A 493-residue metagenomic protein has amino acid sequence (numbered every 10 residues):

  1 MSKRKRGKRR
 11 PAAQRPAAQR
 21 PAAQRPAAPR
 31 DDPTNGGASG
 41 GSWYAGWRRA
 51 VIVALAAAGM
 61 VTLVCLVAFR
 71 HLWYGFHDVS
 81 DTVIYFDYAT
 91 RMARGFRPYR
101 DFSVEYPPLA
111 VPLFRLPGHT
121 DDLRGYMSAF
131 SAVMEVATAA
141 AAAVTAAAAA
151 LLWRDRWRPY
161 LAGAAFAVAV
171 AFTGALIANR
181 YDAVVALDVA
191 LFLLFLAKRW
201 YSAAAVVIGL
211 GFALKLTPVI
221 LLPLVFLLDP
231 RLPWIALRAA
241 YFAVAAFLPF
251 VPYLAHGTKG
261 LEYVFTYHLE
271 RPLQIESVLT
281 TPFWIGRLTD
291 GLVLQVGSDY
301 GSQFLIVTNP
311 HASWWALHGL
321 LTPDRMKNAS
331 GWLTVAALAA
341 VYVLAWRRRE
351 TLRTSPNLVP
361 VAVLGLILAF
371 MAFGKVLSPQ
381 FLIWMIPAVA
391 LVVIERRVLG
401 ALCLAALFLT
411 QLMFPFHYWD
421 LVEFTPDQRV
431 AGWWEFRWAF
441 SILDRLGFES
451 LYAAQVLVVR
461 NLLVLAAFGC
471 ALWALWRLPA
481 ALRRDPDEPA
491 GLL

Functional and structural regions predicted by a protein language model:
M1-R20: Short Lys/Arg-rich cationic patches that frequently serve as NLS/NoLS or arginine-rich RNA/DNA-binding motifs
Q14, Q19-R20, Q24-R25, N35 (+1 more regions): Short, intrinsically disordered, low-complexity terminal segments
N35-T266, M326-L493: Multi-pass membrane glycosyltransferase architecture that uses lipid-linked
D87-M92, R100-A132, L273-L320: Short hydrophobic/aromatic helix or loop-helix immediately within or flanking a transmembrane segment in polytopic
H268-R271: Extracellular loop 3-seventh transmembrane helix
L320-L321, R348: Basic, Lys/Arg-rich DNA-contacting stretches centered on the C-terminal catalytic core of tyrosine recombinase systems
